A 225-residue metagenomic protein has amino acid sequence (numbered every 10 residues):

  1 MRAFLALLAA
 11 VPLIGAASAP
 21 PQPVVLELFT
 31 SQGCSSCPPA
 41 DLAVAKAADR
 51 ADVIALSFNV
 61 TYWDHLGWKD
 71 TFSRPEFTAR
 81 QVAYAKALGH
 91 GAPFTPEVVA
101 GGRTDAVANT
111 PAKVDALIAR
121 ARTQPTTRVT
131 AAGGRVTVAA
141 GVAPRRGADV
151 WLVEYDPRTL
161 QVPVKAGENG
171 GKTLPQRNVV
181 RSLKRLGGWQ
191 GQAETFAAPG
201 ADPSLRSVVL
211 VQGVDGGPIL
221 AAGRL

Functional and structural regions predicted by a protein language model:
R2-P21: Bacterial Sec-dependent signal peptides at the C-terminal "C-region" and cleavage site
A19-F58: Local sequence-structure signature of Cys/Sec-based thiol-disulfide redox active-site neighborhoods
F29, A55-F58, W63, G67 (+2 more regions): Residue-level signal for pocket-adjacent positions within structured domains
S31-S35, V60-H65, T104-V107: Solvent-exposed loop/turn segments at secondary-structure junctions within structured extracellular/periplasmic domains
P38-D41, G67, T110: Short, solvent-exposed loop/turn and secondary-structure capping segments
L42, K46, I54, T61-H65 (+1 more regions): Extended polysaccharide-engagement surfaces of secreted carbohydrate-active enzymes
K69-T95, R103-L225: Short, conserved sequence motifs used for protein processing/export or organelle targeting and for catalysis
V98: Ligand-binding face of N-terminal immunoglobulin V-set domains in extracellular IgSF glycoproteins
